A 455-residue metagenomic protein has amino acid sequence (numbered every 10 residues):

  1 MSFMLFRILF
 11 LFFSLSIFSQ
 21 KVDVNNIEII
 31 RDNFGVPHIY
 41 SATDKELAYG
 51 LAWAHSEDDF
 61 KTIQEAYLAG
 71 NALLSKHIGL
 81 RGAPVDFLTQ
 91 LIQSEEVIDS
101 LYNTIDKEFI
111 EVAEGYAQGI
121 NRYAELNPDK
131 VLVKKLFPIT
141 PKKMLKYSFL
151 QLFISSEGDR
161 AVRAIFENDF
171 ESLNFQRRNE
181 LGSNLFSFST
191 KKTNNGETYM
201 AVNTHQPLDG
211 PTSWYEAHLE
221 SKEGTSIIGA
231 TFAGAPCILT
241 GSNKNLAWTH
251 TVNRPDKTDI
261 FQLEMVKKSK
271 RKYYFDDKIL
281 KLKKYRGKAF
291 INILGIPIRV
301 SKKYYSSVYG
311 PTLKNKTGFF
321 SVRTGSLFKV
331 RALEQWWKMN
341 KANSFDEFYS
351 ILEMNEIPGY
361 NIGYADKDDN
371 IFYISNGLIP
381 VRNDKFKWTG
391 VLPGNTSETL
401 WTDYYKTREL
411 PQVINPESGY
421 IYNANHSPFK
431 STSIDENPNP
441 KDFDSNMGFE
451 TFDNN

Functional and structural regions predicted by a protein language model:
M1-K21: Bacterial Sec-dependent N-terminal signal peptides
V22-C237, S242, P255, G325: Substrate-recognition/specificity elements adjacent to catalytic centers across diverse enzyme folds
E28, V36-H38, L185, G196-Y199 (+7 more regions): Beta-sheet entry/capping signal
G50, V97-E111, L333-M339, D444-N454: Second-shell loop/turn segments in exported
Y116-G119, Y123-L126, N168-S172, K191 (+10 more regions): Generic, well-ordered alpha-helical scaffold segments in large soluble proteins
S221-K222, G229-T231, G241-N245, H250-P393: Glycine- and hydrophobic-rich flexible loops that cap the catalytic core of alpha/beta enzyme folds
I357-N455: Hydrophobic alpha-helical segments
